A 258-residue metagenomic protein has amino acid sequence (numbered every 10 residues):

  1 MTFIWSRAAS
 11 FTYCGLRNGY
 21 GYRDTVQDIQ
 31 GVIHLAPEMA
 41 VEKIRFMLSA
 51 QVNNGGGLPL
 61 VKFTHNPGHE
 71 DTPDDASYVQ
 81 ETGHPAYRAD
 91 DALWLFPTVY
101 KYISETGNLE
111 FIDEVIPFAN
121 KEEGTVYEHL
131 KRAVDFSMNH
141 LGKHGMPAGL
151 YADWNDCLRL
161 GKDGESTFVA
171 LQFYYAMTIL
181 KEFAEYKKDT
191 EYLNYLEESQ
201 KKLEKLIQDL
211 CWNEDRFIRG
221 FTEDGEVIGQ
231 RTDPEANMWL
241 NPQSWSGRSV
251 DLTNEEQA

Functional and structural regions predicted by a protein language model:
M1, K131, R248: Active-site cores of enzymes that catalyze phosphoryl transfer or operate on phosphate-rich substrates
M1-R17, E42, F46, F136 (+2 more regions): Low-complexity, Ser/Thr/Pro/Gly-enriched N-terminal "stalk/linker" regions
R7-R17, P59-R88, A119-K121, T125 (+2 more regions): Carbohydrate-binding/catalytic loop surfaces
G15, Q27-G31, K121, E165 (+1 more regions): Alpha-helical scaffold segments that form or flank carboxylate-/histidine-based iron centers
Y20, T25, V32-A40, I44-H144 (+1 more regions): Aromatic-rich carbohydrate-recognition surfaces in CAZymes
G21-L35, P242-T253: Conserved H-X4-D acyltransferase segment
L58-L60, Q172-A258: Catalytic cores of carbohydrate-active enzymes
T125-G142, M146-T178, E182, Y186 (+2 more regions): Hydrophobic, small-residue-rich alpha-helical packing segments that form membrane-like cores
